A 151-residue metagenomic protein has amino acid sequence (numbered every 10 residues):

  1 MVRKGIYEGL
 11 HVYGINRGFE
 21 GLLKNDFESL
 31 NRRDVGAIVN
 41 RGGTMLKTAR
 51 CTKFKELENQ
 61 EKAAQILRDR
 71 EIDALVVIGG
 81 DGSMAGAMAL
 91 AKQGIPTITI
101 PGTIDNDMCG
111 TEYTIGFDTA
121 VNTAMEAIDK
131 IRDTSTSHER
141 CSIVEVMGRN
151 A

Functional and structural regions predicted by a protein language model:
M1, G82-T97: Short Gly/Thr/Asp-enriched flexible loops that form oxyanion-binding sites at enzyme active sites
M1-K4, L30, A63-A64, A91-Q93: Short, solvent-exposed amphipathic alpha-helical segments in soluble enzyme and RNA/protein-processing domains
M1-L23: N-terminal phosphate-binding or glycine-rich loops at protein starts, especially the Walker A/P-loop of NTPases
Y7-H11, N40-G43, R70-A74, K92-P96 (+2 more regions): Short coil/turn connectors at secondary-structure junctions
I15-G21, R50-C51, G80-G82, I95 (+2 more regions): Short, ordered loop/turn segments at secondary-structure junctions
L22-V77, G82, T114-D129: Glycine-rich oxoanion-binding loops at beta->alpha junctions
I100-Y113, T136-R140: Acidic/polar active-site rim loop that often engages polyanionic ligands
S137-A151: Conserved anion/nucleotide-ligand pocket segment
